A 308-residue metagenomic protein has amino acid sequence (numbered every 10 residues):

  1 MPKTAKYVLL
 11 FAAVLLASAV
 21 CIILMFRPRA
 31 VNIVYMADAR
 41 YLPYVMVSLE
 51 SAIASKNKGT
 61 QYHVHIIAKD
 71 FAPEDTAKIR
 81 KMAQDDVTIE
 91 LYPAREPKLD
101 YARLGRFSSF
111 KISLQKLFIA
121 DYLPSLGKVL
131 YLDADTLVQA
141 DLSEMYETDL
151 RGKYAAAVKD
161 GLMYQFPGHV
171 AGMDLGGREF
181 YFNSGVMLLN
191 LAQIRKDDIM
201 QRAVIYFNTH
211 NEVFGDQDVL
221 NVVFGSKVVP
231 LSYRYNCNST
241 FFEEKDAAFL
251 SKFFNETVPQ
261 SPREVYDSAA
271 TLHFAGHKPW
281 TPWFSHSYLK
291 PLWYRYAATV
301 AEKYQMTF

Functional and structural regions predicted by a protein language model:
T4, F11-L15, I22-L24, R29-V31 (+2 more regions): A glycosyltransferase accessory/donor-loop signature
E50, T76-R80, Q139-L150, M200: Short alpha-helix within the catalytic core of nucleotide-sugar-dependent glycosyltransferases
S51-T60: Short, acidic, metal-binding catalytic loop of nucleotide-sugar glycosyltransferases
Y62-D70, A157-V158: Short internal beta-strands
E74-Y122: Active-site-proximal specificity loops/subdomain of glycosyltransferases
V129: Short aromatic/hydrophobic "clamp" motif used to bind/position activated sugar donors
L132: Catalytic metal- and UDP-sugar-binding loop of GT-A-like glycosyltransferases, i.e., residues flanking the conserved
T136-G172: Conserved donor-nucleotide/metal-binding helix-loop-beta segment in metal-dependent transferases, i.e., the alpha-helix
